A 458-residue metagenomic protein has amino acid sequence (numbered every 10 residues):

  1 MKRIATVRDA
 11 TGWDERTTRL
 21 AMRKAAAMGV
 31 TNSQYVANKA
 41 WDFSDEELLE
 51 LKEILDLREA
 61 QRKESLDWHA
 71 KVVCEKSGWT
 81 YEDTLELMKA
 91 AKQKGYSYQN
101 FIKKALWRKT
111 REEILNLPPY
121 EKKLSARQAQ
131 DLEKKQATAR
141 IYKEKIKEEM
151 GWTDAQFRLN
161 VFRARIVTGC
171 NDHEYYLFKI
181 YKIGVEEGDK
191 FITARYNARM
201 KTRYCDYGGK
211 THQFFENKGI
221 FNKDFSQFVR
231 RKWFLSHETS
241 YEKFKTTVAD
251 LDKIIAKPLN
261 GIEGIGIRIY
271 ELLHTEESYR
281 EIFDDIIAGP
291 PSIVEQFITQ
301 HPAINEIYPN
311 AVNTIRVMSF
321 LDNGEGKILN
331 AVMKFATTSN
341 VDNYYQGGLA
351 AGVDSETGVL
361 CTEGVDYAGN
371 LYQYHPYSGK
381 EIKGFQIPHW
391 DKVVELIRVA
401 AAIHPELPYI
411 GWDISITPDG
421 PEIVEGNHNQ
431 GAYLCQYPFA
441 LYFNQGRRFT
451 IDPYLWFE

Functional and structural regions predicted by a protein language model:
M1-T17, D67-S77: Polyanion-binding surface elements
W13-A40, D83, M88-F101: Major-groove DNA-recognition helix of helix-turn-helix-type DNA-binding domains
V30-L55, K103-R111: Short helix-start
P119, K123, K134, A139 (+3 more regions): C-terminal active-site "lid" helix and adjoining low-complexity regulatory extension at the edge of ATP-using catalytic
D131-T247, I262: Conserved N-proximal alpha/beta basic substrate-recognition cap immediately N-terminal to, or forming the N-lobe
Y204-I315, N323: Active-site nucleotide/adenylate-binding loops and adjacent lid/helix of ATP-dependent enzymes
Q296-Y308, K334-T417: A long amphipathic alpha-helix within ATP-dependent nucleotide-binding catalytic cores
I307-P309, N313-F320, G326-K334, D342-Y344 (+1 more regions): Beta-strand scaffold of nucleotide-dependent catalytic cores
